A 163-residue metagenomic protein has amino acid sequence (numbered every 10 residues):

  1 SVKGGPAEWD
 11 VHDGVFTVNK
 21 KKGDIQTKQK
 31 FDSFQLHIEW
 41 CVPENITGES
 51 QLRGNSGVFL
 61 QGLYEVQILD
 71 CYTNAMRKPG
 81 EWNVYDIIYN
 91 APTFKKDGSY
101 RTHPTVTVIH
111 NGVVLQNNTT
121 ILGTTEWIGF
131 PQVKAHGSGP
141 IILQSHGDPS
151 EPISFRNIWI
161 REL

Functional and structural regions predicted by a protein language model:
S1-L163: Carbohydrate-interacting regions of secretory-pathway proteins
